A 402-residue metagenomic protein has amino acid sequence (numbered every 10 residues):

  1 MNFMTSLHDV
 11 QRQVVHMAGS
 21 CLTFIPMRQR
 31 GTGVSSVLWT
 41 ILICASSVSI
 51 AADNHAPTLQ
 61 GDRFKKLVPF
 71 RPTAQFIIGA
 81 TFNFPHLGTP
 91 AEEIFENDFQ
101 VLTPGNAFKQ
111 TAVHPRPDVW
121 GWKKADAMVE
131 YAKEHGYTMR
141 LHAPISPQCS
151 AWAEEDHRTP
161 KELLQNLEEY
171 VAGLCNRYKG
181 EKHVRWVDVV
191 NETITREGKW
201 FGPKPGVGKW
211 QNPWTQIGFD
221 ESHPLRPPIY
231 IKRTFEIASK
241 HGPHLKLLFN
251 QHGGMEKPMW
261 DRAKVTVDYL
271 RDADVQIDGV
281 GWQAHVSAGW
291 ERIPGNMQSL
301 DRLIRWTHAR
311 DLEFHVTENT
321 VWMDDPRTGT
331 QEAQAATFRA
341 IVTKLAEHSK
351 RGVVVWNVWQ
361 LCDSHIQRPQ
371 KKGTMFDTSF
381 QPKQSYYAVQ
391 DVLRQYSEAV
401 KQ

Functional and structural regions predicted by a protein language model:
S36-S47: Bacterial N-terminal signal peptides
N54-V101, G105: Boundary/entry segment of secreted carbohydrate-active catalytic domains
Q75-G79, V101, T138-R140, V184-D188 (+4 more regions): Structural preference for beta-strand elements that scaffold enzyme active sites
A80-E92, Q110-K123, I194-E197, G253-A263 (+4 more regions): Acidic-and-aromatic substrate-binding clefts and catalytic sites of carbohydrate-active enzymes
F84-E96, N166-L174, P258-L270, F338-V342: Short, acidic/polar
N97, V101-P115, K124-L248, H252-G254 (+2 more regions): Substrate-binding cleft and catalytic face of glycoside hydrolase catalytic domains, especially the flexible beta-alpha
D188, E192-S222, I237, E291 (+2 more regions): Aromatic-rich peripheral "rim/lid" segments of glycoside hydrolase catalytic domains that contact and position glycan
P224-N250, K257-P326, A346, G352: Glycoside hydrolase catalytic-domain groove-lining segments
